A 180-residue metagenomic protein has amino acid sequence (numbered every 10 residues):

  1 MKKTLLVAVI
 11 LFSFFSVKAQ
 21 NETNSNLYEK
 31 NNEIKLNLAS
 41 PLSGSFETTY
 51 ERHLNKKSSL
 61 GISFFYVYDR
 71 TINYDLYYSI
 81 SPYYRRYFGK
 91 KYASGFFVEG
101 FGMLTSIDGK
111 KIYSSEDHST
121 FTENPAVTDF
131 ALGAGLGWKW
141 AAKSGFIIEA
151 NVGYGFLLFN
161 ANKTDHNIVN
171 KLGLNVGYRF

Functional and structural regions predicted by a protein language model:
M1-Y28: Cleavable N-terminal export/targeting peptides
S25-E29, L42-T49, E116-E123: Short N-terminal helix-initiation segments at or just after the protein's N-terminus
L27-L38, V98-G100: Transmembrane beta-strand segments of Gram-negative outer membrane beta-barrel proteins
K30-N32, G44, Y78, F130-L132 (+2 more regions): Exposed loop/turn and edge beta-strand positions of beta-sandwich/beta-sheet ligand-binding modules
K35-T48, V67-Y77, N160-V169: Solvent-exposed loop/turn segments connecting transmembrane beta-strands in outer-membrane beta-barrel proteins
E51-A150, F156: Gram-negative (and chloroplast) outer-membrane scaffold detector with strong preference for beta-barrel transmembrane
I168-F180: Outer-membrane beta-barrel "beta-signal"
